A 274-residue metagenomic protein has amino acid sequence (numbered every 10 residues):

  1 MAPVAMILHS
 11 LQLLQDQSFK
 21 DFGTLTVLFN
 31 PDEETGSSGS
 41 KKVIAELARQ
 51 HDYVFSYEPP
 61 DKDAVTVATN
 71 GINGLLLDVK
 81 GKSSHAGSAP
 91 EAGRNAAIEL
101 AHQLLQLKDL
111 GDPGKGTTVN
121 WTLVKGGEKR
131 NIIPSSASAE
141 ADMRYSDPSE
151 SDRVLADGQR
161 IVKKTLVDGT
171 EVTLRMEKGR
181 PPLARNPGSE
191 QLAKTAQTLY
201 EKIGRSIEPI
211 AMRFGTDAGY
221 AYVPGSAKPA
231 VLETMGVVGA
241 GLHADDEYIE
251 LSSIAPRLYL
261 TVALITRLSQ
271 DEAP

Functional and structural regions predicted by a protein language model:
M1-A5, P90-A97, Y248-A255: Short, conserved micro-motifs enriched in small and acidic residues
M1-N70, S269, A273-P274: Acidic/histidine-rich catalytic neighborhood of metal-dependent amide-processing enzymes
L8-D16, H102-K108, A263-T266: Short glycine/serine- and small hydrophobic-enriched flexible loop segments
Q17-D21, K164-G169, K202-I203: Short helix-capping segments at alpha-helix termini
E33-E34, K41-P187: Midchain, well-structured core segments that form catalytic/ion-binding scaffolds
I98, H102-D112, N120, G179-L232: Active-site-adjacent substrate-binding region of metalloamidase/peptidase-like peptide-processing proteins
V124, R205-E272: Zn-dependent metallopeptidase/amidohydrolase metal-coordination segment
D142, L155, Q159-V162, Q197 (+3 more regions): Generic hydrophobic alpha-helical scaffold/packing signal
